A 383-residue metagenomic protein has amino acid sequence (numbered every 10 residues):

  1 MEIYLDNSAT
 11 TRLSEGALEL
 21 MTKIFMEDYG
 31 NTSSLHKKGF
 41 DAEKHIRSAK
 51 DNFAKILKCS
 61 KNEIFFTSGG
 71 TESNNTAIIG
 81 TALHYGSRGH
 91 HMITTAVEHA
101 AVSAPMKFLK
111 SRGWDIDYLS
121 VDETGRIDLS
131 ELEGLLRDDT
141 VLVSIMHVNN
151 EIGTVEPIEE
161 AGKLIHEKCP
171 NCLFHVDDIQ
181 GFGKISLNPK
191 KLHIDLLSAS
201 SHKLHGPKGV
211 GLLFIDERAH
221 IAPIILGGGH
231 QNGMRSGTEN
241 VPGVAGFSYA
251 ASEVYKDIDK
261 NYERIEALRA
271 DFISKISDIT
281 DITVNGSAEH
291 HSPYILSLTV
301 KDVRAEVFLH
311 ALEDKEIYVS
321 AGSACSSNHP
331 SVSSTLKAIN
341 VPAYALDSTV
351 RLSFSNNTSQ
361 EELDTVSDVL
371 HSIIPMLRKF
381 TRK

Functional and structural regions predicted by a protein language model:
M1-K383: Pyridoxal 5′-phosphate
